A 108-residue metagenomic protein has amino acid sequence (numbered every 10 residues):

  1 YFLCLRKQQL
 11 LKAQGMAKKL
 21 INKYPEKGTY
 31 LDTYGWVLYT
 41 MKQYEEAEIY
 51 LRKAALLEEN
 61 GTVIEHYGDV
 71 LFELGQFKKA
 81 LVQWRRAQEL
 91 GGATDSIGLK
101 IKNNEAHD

Functional and structural regions predicted by a protein language model:
Y1-F2, W36, D69, N103: Residue-level recognition of tetratricopeptide repeat
L5-R6, T40, E73-L74, N103-H107: Register position in tetratricopeptide repeats
Y24-P25, E58-E59, G92: Short coil turns that delineate tetratricopeptide repeat
Y30, V63-I64, I97: TPR alpha-solenoid repeat register
